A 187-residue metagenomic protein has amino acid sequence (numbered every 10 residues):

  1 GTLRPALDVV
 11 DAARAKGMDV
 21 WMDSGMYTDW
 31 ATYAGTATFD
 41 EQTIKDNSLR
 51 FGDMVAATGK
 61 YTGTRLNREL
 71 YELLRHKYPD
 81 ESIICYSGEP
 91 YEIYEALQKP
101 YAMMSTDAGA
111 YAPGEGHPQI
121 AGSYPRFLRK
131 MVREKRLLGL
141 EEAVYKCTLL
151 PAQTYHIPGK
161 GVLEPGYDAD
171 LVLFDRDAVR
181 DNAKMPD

Functional and structural regions predicted by a protein language model:
G1-R136: Active-site neighborhoods of metal-dependent hydrolases
D8, A12-K16, V20, L149-E164: A broadly tuned preference for mixed-charge, low-complexity surface segments
S24-T32, C147-T148, Y167-L171: A glycine-rich phosphate-binding loop feature that marks nucleotide/adenosyl-phosphate handling sites
I84-S87, L138-V144, A152-P186: Acidic, glycine-enriched loop/beta-strand segments at the rims of small-molecule binding/catalytic pockets
Y94-Y101, T106-G109, L171-D187: C-terminal cap of metal-dependent C-N hydrolases
M103-M104, G122-R126, K130, E142-Y145 (+3 more regions): Feature representing long, continuous alpha-helical segments
